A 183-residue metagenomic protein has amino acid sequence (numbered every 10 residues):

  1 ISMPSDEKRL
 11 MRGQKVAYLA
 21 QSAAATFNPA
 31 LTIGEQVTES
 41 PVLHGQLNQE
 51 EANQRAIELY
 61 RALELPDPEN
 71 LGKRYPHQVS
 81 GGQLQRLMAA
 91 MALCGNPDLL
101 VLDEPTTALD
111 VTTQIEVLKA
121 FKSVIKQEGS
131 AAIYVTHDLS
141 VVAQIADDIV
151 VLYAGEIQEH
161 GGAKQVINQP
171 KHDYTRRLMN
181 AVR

Functional and structural regions predicted by a protein language model:
I1-A17, E35, L43, Q165-P170: ABC ATPase NBD coupling module
V37, A89, L100, T113 (+1 more regions): Hydrophobic anchor residue at the start of the ABC signature
C94-D98: A short, proline-enriched helix->beta-strand linker immediately N-terminal to the Walker B motif in ABC-type P-loop
I115-E128: Helical segment within the ABC ATPase nucleotide-binding domain
V142-Q144: A short, surface-exposed alpha-helical micro-motif characterized by mixed small hydrophobic and charged/polar residues
D148, H160: Short, glycine/charged-rich "phosphate-handling" switch motifs in NTP-dependent and phosphotransfer domains
